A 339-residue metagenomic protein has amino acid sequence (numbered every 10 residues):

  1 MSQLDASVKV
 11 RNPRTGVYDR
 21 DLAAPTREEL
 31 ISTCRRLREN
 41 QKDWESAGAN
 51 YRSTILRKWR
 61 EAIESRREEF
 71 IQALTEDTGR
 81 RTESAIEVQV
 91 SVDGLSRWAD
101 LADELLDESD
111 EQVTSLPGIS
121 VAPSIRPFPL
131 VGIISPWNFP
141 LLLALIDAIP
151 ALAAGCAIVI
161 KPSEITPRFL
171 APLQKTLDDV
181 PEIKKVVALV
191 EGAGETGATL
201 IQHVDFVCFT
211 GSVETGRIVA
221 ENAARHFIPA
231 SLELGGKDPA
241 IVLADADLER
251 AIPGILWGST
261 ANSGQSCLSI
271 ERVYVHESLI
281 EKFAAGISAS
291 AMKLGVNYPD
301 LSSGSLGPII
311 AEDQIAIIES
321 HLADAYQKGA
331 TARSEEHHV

Functional and structural regions predicted by a protein language model:
M1-I119, K293, I310: N-terminal Rossmann-like NAD(P)+-binding subdomain of aldehyde/semialdehyde dehydrogenases
R11, G211, V275: A conserved hydrophobic position in a structured secondary element of the catalytic/binding core that shapes
G16, R52, L74, G155 (+6 more regions): Residue-level signal for inorganic ion chemistry
L30, C34, L56, I71 (+8 more regions): A general structural signal for well-ordered alpha-helical segments in protein cores
K58-E69, P172-E182, I252-P253, G286 (+3 more regions): Generic non-transmembrane alpha-helical segments
D110-R250: Rossmann-like NAD(P) dinucleotide-binding subdomain of oxidoreductase/dehydrogenase enzymes
E214-V339: ALDH superfamily catalytic-core signature
